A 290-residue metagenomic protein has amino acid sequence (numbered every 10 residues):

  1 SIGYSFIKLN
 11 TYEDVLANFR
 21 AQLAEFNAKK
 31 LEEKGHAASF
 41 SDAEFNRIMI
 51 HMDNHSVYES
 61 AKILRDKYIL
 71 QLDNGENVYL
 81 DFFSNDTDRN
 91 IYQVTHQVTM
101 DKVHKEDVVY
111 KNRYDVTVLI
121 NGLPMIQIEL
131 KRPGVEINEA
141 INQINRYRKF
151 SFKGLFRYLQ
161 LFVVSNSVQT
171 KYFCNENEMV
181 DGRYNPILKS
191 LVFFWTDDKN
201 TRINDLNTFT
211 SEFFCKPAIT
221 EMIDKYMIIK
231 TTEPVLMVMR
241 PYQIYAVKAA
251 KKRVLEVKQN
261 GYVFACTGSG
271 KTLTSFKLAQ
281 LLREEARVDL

Functional and structural regions predicted by a protein language model:
S1-D289: ATP-dependent helicase/translocase motor core
